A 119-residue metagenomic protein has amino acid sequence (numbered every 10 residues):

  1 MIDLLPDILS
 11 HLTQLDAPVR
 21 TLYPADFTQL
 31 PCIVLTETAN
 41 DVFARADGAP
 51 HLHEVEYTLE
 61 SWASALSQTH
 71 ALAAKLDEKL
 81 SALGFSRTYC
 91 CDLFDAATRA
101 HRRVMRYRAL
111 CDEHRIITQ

Functional and structural regions predicted by a protein language model:
M1-A49, L72: Small/polar-rich, solvent-exposed N-terminal microdomains that initiate assembly or binding
F27, A39-D41, A65-S67, C111-R115: Residues that cap or initiate secondary-structure elements
A46-H51, A96-T98: Short, solvent-exposed beta-strand/turn "edge" segments of beta-rich domains on protein surfaces
H51-S64, H101-D112: Oligomerization/assembly interface segments of phage tail-like spikes and tubes
H53, T58-F85: Mid-chain, well-packed structural core segment of small domains
A74-Q119: Acidic-leaning, charged glycine-interspersed low-complexity segments
